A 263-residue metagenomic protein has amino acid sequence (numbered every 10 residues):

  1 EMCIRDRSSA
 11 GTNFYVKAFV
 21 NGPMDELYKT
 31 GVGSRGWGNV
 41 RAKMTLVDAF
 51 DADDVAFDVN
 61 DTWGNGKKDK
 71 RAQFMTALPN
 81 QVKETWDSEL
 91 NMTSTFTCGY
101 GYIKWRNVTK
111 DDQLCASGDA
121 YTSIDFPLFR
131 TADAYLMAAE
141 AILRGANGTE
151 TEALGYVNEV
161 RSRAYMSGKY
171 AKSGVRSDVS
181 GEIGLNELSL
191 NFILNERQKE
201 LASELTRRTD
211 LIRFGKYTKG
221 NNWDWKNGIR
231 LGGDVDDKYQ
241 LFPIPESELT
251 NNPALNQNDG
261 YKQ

Functional and structural regions predicted by a protein language model:
E1, R5-D51, V55: Polar, glycine-rich mid-to-C-terminal structural blocks that act as macromolecule-binding/assembly scaffolds
E1, R5-N13, V55, T62-Q263: Acidic/polar-rich alpha-helix caps and helix-coil junctions
D25, D48, N60-W63, L194: N-terminal hydrophobic or amphipathic segments with adjacent small-residue motifs that include Sec signal peptides
